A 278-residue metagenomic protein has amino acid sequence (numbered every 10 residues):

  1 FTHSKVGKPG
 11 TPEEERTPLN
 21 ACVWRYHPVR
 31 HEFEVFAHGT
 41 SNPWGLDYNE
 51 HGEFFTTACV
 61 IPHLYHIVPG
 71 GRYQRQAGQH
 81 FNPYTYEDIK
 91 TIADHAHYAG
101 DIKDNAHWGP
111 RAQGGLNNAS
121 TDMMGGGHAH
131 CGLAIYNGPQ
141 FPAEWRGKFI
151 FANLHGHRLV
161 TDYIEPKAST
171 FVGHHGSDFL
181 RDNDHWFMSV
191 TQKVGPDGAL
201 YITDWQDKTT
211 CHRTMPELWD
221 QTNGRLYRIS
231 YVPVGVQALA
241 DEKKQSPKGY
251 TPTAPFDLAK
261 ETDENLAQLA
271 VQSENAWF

Functional and structural regions predicted by a protein language model:
F1-Q268, E274-F278: Beta-propeller blade termini and top-face loops
